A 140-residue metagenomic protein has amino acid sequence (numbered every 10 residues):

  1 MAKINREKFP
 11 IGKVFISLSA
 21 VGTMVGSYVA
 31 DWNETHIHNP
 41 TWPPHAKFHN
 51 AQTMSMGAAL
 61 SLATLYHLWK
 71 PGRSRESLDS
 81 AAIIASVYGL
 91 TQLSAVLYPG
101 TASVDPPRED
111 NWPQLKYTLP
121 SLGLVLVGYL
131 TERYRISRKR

Functional and structural regions predicted by a protein language model:
F9-V29: N-terminal signal-anchor transmembrane alpha helix
I16-A20, M54-T64, P120-V125: Core segments of transmembrane alpha-helices that mediate helix-helix packing or line hydrophobic substrate/ligand
T23-H45: Hydrophobic transmembrane helix segments
V25-S27, P44-L68, I83-L90: Core segments of alpha-helical transmembrane spans in multipass integral membrane proteins
P40-K47, D79, D105-Y117: Non-cytosolic membrane-interface motifs at loop->transmembrane helix junctions
G57, A81-L97, L119-L124: Hydrophobic alpha-helical membrane segments
T64-L78: Juxtamembrane helix-break-helix junctions at the cytosolic face of small multi-pass alpha-helical membrane proteins
G123-K139: Membrane-water interface at the C-terminal end of transmembrane alpha helices
